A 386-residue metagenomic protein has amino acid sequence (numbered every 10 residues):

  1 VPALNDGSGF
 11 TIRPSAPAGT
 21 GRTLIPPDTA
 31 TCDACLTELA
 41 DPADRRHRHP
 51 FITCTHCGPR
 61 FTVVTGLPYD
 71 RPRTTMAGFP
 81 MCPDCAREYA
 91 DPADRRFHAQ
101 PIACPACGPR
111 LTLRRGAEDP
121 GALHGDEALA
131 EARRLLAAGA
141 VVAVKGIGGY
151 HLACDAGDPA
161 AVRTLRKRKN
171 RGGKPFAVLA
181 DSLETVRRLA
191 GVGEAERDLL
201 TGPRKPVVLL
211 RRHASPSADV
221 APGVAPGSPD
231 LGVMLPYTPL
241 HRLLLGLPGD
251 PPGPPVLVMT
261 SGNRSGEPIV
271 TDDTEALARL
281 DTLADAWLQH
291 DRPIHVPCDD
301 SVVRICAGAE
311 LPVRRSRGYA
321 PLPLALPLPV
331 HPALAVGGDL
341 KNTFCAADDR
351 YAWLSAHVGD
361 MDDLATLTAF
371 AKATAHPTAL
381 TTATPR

Functional and structural regions predicted by a protein language model:
A3-S8: C-terminal structural segments of small proteins and small subunits
G9-R386: Active-site-adjacent structural elements in enzyme catalytic cores
